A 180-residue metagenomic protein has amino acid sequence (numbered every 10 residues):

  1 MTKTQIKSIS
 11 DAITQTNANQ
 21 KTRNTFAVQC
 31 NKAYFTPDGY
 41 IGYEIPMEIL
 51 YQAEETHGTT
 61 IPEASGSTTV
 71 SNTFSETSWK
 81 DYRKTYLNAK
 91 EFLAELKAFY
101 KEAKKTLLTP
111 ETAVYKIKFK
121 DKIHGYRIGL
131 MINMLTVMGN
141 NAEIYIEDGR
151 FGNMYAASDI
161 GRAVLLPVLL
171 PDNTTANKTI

Functional and structural regions predicted by a protein language model:
M1-E44: Intrinsically disordered, low-complexity linker/loop segments enriched in Gly/Pro and charged/polar residues
D38-I41, I45-I180: C-terminal functional regions that serve as terminal interaction/effector modules
